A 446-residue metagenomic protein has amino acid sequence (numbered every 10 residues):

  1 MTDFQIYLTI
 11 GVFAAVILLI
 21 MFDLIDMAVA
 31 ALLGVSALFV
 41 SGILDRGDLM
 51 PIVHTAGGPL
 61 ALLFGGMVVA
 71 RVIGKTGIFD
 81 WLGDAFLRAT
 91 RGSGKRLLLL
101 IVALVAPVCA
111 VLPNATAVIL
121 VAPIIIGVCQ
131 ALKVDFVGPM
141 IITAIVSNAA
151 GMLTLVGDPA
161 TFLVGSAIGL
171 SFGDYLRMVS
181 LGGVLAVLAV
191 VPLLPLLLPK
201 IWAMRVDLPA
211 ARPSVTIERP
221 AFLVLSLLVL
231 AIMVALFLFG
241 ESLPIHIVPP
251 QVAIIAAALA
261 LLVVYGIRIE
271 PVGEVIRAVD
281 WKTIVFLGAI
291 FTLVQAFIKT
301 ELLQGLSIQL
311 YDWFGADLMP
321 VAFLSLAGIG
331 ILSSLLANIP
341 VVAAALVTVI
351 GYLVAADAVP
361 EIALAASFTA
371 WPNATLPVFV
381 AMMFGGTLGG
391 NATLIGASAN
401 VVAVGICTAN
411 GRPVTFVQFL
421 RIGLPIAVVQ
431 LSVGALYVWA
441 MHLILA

Functional and structural regions predicted by a protein language model:
M1-I73, W81, S180-V187, V191-I308 (+2 more regions): Hydrophobic transmembrane alpha-helices of multi-pass small-molecule transporters
A31-L38, M67, L98-V105, V118-A122 (+11 more regions): Alpha-helical transmembrane segments of multi-pass membrane proteins, especially transporters and channels
A37-V40, G77, L163, W202-L208 (+4 more regions): Peri-membrane helix termini and adjoining interfacial loops of integral membrane proteins
R46-V137, K282-W371: Membrane-embedded alpha-helical segments and adjacent helix-loop junctions characteristic of multi-pass solute
C109-I119, F136-L170, V190-L196, S333-L346 (+2 more regions): Alpha-helical transmembrane segments and, especially, the helix-loop junctions at the ends of these helices
G127-G138, G169, R177-L181, L198-D207 (+1 more regions): Alpha-helical transmembrane bundle and helix-membrane interface signal in multi-pass integral membrane proteins
L176-A186, P320-A446: C-terminal transmembrane helix pair
